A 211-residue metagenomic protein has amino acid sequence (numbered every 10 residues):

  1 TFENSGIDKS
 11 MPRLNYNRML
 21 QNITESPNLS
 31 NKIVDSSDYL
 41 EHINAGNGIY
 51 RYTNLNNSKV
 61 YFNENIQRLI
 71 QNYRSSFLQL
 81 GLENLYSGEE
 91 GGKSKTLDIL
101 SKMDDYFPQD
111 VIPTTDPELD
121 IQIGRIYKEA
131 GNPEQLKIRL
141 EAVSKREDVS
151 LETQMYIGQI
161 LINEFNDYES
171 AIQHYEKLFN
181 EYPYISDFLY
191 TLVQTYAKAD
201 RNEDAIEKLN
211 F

Functional and structural regions predicted by a protein language model:
T1-A142, D148, Q173-K177, P183-Y184 (+1 more regions): ER/secretory pathway lumenal C-terminal domains and tails of membrane proteins involved in glycoprotein biogenesis
E83, I126, I160-L161, T195: Residue-level signature for tetratricopeptide repeat
Y86, E129, N163-E164, K198-A199: Register position in tetratricopeptide repeats
L140-V143, S150-Q159, N166, S186-D187: Extended amphipathic alpha-helical coiled-coil/heptad-repeat regions
I172, Y190-V193: Helicase P-loop NTPase motor core of nucleic-acid translocases
Y196, D200-F211: Short, intrinsically disordered, charge-balanced linker/junction segments flanking boundaries in proteins
